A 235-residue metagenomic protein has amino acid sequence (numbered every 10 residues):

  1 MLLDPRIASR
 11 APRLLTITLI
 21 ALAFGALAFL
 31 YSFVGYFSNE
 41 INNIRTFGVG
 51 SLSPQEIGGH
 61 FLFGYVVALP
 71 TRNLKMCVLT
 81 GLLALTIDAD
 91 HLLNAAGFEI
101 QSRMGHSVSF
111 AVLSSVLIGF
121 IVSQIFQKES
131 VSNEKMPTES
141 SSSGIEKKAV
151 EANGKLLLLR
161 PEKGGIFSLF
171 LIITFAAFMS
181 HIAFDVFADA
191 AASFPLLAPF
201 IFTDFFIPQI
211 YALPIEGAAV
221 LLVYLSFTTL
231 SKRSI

Functional and structural regions predicted by a protein language model:
M1-I235: N-terminal membrane-targeting hydrophobic helices
